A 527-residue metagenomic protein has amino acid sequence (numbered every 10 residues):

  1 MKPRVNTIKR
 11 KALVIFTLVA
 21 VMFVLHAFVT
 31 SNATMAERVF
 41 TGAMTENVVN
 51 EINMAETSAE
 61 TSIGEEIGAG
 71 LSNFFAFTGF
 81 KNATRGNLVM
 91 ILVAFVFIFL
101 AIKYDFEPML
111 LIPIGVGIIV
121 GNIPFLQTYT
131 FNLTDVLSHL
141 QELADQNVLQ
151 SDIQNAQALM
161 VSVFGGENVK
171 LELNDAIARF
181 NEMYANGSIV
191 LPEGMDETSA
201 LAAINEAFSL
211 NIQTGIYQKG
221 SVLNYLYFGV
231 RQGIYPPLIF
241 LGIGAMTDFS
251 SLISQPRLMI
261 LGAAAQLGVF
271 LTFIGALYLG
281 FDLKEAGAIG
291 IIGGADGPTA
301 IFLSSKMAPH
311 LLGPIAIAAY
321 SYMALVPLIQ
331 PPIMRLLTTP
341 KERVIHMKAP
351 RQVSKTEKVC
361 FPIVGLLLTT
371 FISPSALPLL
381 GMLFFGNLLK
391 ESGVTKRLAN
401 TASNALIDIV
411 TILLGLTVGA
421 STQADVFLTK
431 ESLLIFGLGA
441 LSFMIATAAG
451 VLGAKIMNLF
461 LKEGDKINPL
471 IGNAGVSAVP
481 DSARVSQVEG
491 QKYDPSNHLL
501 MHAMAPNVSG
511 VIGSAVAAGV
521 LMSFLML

Functional and structural regions predicted by a protein language model:
V24-K81, Y129-S221: Low-complexity, proline/glycine-enriched hydrophobic segments characteristic of transmembrane helices
T45-E60, T369-A454: Transmembrane helical segments that form the transport core of multi-pass membrane transport proteins
T84, L252-F273, D425-V451, A503-N507: Entry/N-cap segments of selected transmembrane alpha helices and their immediately preceding amphipathic helices
F97-L100, Y227-I253, G386-L389, I407-T429: Hydrophobic transmembrane alpha-helices of secondary-active transporters and Na+-translocating membrane complexes
L100-I112, V116, Q127, L368-G381 (+1 more regions): Flexible hinge motifs at transmembrane-helix junctions and intramembrane kinks/re-entrant loops in multi-pass membrane
I102-L111, T130, Y225-L226, M246-L261 (+6 more regions): Interfacial helix-loop-helix linkers and transmembrane-helix boundary segments in multi-pass membrane proteins
Q232-G233, L241-M246, A263-L271, D282-L311 (+2 more regions): Alpha-helical membrane segments and immediately flanking helix-loop junctions that form or couple to the substrate/ion
S321-V394: Membrane-embedded hairpin module used as a gating/binding unit in multi-pass transport and secretion proteins
